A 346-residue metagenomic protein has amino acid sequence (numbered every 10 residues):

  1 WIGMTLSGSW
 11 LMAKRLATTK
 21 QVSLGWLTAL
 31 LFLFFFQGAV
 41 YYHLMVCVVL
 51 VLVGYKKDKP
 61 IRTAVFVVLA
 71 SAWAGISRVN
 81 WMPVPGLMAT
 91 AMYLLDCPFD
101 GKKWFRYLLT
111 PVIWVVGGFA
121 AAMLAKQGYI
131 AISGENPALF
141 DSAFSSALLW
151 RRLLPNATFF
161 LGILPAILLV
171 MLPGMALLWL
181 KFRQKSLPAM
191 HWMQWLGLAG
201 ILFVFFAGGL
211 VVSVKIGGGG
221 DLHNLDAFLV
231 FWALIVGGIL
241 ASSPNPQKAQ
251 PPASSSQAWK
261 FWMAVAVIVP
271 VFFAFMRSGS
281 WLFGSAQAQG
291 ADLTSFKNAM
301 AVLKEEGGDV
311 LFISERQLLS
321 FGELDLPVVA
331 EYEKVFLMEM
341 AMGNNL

Functional and structural regions predicted by a protein language model:
W1-G3, L30-H43, R62-V65, A72-N224 (+1 more regions): Transmembrane catalytic cores of multi-pass membrane glycosyltransferases and polysaccharide-assembly enzymes
I2, G217-S254, W259-F261: Hydrophobic/aromatic-rich transmembrane helices and adjacent perimembrane loops
I2-V22: Transmembrane-helix motifs of polytopic, lipid-linked glycan transferases
L16-K20, V49-T63, P98-G101: Membrane-interface transmembrane helices that cradle and orient dolichyl/undecaprenyl
Q21-S23, V112, V116, S243-S278: Signature aromatic-anchored transmembrane alpha helix within multi-pass, membrane-resident enzymes that catalyze glycan
V22-Q37, Y41-G54: Conserved catalytic motifs of ABC-family nucleotide-binding domains
V49-K56, A91-C97, F228-V236: Alpha-helical transmembrane segments and their membrane-interface exit regions
G128-S133, F273, R277, L282-L346: Extracytoplasmic
